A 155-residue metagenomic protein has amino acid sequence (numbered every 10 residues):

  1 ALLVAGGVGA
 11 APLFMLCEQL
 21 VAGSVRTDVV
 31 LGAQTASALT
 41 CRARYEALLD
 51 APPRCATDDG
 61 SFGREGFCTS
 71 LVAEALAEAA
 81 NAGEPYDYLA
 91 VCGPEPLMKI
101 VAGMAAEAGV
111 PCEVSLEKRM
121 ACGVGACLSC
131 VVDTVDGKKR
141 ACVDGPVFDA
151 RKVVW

Functional and structural regions predicted by a protein language model:
A1-V114: FNR/FR-type flavoprotein reductase catalytic core
P12-F14, E95-P96, E117-P146: Local cysteine-cluster metal-coordination motifs and their immediate loop/turn environment, predominantly Fe-S cluster
L76, C130, A150-K152: Extracellular/mature segments of secreted proteins
V143-W155: Short microdomains enriched in Cys/His and/or Lys/Arg
